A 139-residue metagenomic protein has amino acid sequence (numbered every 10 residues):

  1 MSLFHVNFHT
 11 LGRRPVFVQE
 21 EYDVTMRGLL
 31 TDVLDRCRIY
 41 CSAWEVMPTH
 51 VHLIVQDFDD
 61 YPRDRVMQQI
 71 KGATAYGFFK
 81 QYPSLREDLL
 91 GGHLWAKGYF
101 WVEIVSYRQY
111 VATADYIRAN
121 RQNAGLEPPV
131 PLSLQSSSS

Functional and structural regions predicted by a protein language model:
M1-S139: Short catalytic/metal-binding and nucleic-acid-binding patches
